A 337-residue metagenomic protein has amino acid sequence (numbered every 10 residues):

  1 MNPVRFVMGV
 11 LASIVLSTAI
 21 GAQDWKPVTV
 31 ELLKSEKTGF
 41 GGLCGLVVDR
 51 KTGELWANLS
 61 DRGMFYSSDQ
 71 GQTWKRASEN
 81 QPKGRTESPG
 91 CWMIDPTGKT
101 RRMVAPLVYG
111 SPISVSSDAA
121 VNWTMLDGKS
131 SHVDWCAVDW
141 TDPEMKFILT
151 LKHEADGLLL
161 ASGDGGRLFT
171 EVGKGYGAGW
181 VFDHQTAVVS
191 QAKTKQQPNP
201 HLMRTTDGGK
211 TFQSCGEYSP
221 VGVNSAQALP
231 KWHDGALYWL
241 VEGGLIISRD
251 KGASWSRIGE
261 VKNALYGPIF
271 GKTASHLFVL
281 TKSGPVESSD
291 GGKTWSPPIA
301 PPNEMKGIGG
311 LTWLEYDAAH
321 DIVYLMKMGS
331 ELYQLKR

Functional and structural regions predicted by a protein language model:
Q23-G41, Q72-G84, D118-S131, D164-G175 (+3 more regions): Trp- and S/T/G-rich repeat-edge/linker motifs of beta-rich repeat architectures
K34-R62: Beta-strand-rich domains and repeat architectures in extracellular enzymes and scaffolds, especially beta-propellers
G41-V47, T86-D95, S131-D139, K174-H184 (+3 more regions): Repeated scaffold domains used in trafficking and secretory/extracellular systems, primarily beta-propellers
T52-G53, K99-R101, P143-M145, H184-Q185 (+3 more regions): Short coil/turn segments that connect the beta-strands within blades of beta-propeller domains
L55-W56, M103-V104, F147-I148, V188 (+4 more regions): Conserved beta-propeller blade signature
S67-S68, S116-S117, S162-G163, T205-T206 (+3 more regions): Conserved Ser/Thr-centered positions that define the repeating blades of beta-propeller domains
S111-S114, A155-L160, Q197-L202, E331-K336: Structural motif
I308-R337: Blade-level signature of beta-propeller repeat domains, shared across WD40, Kelch, NHL, RCC1 and BNR/Asp-box propellers
